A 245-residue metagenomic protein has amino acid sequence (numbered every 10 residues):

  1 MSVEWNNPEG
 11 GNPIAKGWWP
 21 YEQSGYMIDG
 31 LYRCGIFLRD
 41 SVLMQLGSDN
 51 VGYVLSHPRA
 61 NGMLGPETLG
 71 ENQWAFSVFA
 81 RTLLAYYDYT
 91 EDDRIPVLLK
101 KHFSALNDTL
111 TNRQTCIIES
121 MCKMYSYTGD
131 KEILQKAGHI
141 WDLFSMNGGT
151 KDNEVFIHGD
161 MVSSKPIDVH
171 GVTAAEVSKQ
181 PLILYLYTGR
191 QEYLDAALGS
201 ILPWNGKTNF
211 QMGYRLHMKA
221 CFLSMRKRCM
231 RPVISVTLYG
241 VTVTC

Functional and structural regions predicted by a protein language model:
M1-C245: Glycan-recognition and catalytic cores of secretory/periplasmic carbohydrate-active enzymes
